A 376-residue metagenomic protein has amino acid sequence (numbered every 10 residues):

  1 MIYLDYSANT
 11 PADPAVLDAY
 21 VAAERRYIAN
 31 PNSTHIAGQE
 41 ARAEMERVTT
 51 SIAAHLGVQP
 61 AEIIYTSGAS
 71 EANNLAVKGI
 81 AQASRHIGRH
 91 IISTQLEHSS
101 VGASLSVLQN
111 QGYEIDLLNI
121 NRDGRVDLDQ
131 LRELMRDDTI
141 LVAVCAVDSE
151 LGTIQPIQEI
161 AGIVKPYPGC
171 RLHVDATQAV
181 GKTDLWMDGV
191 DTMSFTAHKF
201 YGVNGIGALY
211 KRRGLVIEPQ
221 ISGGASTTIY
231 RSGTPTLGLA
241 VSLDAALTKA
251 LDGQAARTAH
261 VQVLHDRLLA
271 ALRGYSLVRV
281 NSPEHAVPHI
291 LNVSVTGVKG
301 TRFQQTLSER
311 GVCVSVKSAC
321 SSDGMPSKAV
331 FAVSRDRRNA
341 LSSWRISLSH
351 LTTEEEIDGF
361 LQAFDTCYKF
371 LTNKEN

Functional and structural regions predicted by a protein language model:
M1-N376: Pyridoxal 5′-phosphate
